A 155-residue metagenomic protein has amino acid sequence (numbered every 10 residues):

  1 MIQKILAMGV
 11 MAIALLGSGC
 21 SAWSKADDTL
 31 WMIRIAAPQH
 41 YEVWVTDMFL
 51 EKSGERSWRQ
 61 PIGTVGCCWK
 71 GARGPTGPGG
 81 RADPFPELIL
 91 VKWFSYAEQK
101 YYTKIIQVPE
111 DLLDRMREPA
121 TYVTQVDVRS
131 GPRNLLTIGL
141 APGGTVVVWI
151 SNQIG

Functional and structural regions predicted by a protein language model:
M1-K4: Positively charged n-region of N-terminal signal peptides that target proteins for export
A7-G17: Bacterial N-terminal signal peptides
W23-E51: Short, surface-exposed binding/anchoring microloops in extracellular/periplasmic proteins
T46-A97: Tryptophan-paired
Y101-Q107: Edge beta-strands of extracellular beta-sandwich domains
E110-R115: Extracellular interdomain linker/stem segments of modular secreted and single-pass surface proteins
M116-G155: Compositionally biased low-complexity segments at domain edges in trafficked proteins and select soluble regulators
